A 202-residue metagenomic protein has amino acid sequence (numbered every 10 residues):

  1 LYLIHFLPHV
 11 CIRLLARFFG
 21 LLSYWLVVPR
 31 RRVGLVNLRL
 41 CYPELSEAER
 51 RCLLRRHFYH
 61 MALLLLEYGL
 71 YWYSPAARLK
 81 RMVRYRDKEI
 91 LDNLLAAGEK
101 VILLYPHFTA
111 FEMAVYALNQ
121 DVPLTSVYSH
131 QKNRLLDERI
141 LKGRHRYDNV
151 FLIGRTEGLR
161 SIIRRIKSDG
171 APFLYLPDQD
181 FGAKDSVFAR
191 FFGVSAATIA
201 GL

Functional and structural regions predicted by a protein language model:
L1-Y105, A110, D137-K142, N149: Membrane-anchoring hydrophobic helices of lipid-metabolizing enzymes
W72-L202: Soluble catalytic domains of membrane acyltransferases
